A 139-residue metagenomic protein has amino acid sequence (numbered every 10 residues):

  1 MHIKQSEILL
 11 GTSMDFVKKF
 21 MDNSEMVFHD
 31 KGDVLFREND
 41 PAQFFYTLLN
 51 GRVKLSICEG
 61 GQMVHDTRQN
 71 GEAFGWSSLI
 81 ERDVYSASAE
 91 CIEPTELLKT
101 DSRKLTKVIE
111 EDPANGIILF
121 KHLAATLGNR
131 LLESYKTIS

Functional and structural regions predicted by a protein language model:
M1-S139: Cytosolic regulatory regions built on CNB/CRP/Popeye-like sensor folds
